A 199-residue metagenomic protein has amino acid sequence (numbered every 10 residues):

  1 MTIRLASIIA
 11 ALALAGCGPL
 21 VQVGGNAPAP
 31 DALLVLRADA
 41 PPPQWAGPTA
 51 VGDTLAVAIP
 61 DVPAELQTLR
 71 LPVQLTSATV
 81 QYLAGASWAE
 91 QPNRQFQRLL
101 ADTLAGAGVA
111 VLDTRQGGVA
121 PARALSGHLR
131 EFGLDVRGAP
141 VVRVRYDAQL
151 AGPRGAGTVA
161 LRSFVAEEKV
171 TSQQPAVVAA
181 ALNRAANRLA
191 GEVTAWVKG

Functional and structural regions predicted by a protein language model:
M1-I8: Bacterial N-terminal signal peptides that target proteins for export
A13-G16: C-terminal motif of bacterial Sec signal peptides marking the signal peptidase cleavage site
G18-L33, G106-R154: Surface-exposed short loop/turn segments
G18-P92: A structural "domain/chain start" motif
V51-D53, Q67-L69, A84, P121-H128 (+2 more regions): Envelope-exposed proteins and targeting segments
A78-S87, R154-A195: Short secondary-structure boundary motifs at beta->alpha junctions and helix caps
A101-V109, A190, T194-G199: Sec-exported extracytoplasmic/periplasmic mature domains
